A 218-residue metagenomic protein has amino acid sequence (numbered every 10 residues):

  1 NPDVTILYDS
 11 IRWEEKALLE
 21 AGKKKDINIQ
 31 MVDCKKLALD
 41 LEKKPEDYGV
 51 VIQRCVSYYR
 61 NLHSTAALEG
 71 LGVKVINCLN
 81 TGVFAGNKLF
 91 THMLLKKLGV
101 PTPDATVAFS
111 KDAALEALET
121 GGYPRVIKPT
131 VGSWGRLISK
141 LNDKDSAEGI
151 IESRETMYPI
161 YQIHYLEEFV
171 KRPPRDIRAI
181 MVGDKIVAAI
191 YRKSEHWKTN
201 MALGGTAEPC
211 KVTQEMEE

Functional and structural regions predicted by a protein language model:
N1-T81, F90: ATP-binding N-terminal substructure of ATP-dependent carboxylate-amine bond-forming enzymes
Y8, E69-G72, N80-Y165, P174: Active-site nucleotide/adenylate-binding loops and adjacent lid/helix of ATP-dependent enzymes
I11, S57, F84, V107 (+1 more regions): Charged, low-complexity surface patches
E15-A17, N61-S64, N87, R136-L137 (+2 more regions): Short glycine-/acidic-enriched loop or helix-start segments at secondary-structure transitions that form or flank
K35, C55-V56, T130, F169-V170 (+1 more regions): Anionic group-transfer/hydrolysis microenvironments
S139-E218: Phosphate-binding site of ATP-dependent enzymes
